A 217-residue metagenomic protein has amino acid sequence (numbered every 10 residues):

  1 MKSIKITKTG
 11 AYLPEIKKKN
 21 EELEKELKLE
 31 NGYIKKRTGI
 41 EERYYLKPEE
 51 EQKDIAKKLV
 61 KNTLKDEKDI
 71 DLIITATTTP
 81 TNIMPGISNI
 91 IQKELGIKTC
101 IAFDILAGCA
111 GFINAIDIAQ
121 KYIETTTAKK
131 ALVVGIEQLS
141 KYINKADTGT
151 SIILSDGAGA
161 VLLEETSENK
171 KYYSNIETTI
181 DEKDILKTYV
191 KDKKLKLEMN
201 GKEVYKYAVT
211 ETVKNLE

Functional and structural regions predicted by a protein language model:
M1-P48, A146-T210, K214: Condensing-enzyme catalytic core mediating Claisen C-C bond formation in acyl metabolism
K5, D71-I74, L132: Conserved beta-strand elements of the Class I
Y12, A76-T81, A107-A110, G135-S140 (+1 more regions): Acidic, glycine-rich active-site loops and adjacent beta-strand->loop/helix elements that engage anionic groups
K35-R37, E41-D54, T78-K130: Conserved catalytic cysteine-centered active-site region of acyl-thioester-dependent Claisen-condensing enzymes
L59-D71, K214-E217: Phosphate/pyrophosphate-binding loops at sites that engage ATP/ADP/AMP, CoA/4′-phosphopantetheine, polyphosphate
E124, A128-S155: Flexible, glycine-rich active-site loops centered on histidine and acidic residues that chelate a metal or position
